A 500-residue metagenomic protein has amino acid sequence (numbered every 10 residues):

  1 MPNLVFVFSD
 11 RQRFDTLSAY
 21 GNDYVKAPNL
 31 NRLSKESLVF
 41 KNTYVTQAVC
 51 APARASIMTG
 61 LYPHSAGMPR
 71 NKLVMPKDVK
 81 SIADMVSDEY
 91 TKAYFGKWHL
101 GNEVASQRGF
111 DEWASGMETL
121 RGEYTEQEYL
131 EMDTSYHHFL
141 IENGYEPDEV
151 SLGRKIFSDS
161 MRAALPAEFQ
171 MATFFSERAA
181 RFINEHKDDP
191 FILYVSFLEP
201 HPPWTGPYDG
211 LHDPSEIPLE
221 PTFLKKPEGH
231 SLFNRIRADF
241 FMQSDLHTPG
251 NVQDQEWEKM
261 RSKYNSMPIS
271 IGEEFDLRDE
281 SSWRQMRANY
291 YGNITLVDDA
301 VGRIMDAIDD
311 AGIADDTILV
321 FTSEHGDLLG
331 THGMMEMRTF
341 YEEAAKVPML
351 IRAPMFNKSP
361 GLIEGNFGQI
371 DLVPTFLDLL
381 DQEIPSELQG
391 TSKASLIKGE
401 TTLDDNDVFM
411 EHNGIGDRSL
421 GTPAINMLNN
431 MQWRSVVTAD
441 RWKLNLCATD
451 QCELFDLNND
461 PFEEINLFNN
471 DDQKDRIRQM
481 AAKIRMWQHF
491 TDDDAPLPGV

Functional and structural regions predicted by a protein language model:
M1-C447, C452, P461-A482: Formylglycine-dependent sulfatase
I192, D407, I484-L497: Bilobed periplasmic-binding protein-like "clamshell/Venus-flytrap" ligand-binding domains
S281, A495-V500: An exposure/low-complexity boundary signal
N458: Residues forming the ATP-binding cleft of Hanks-type serine/threonine protein kinase domains
